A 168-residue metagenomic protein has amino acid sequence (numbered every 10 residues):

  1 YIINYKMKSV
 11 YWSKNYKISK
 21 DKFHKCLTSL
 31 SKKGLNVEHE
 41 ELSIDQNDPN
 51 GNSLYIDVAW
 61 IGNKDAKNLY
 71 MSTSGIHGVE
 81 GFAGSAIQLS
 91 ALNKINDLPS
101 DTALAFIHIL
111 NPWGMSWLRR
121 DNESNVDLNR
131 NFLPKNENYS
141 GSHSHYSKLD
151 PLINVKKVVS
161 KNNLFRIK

Functional and structural regions predicted by a protein language model:
I2-K168: Structured catalytic-domain cores with a bias toward divalent-metal coordination
